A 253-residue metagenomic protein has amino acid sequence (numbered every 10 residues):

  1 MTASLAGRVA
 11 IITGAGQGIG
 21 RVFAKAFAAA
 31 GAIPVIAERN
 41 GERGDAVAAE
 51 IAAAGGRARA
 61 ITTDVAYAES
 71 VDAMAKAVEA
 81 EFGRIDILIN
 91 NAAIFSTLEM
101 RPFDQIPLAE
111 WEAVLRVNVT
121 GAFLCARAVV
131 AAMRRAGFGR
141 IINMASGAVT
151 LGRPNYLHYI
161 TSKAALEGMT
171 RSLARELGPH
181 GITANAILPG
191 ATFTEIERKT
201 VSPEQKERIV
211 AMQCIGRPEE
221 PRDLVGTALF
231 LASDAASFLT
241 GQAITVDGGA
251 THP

Functional and structural regions predicted by a protein language model:
T2-A6, F95, E99-M100, L151 (+3 more regions): Short C-terminal tail/terminal secondary-structure segment of NAD(P)H-dependent dehydrogenase/reductase domains
V9, G16-Q17, N40: Conserved glycine-rich cofactor-binding loop
E99-F103, P107-E112, I209: Substrate-binding pocket helix/loop in short-chain dehydrogenase/reductase
A126, S162, T170: Active-site helix of classical SDR
A131, R175-E176, S237: Alpha-helical segment proximal to the catalytic Tyr-Lys
S146: Residue(s) in the substrate-gating loop at a strand-loop-helix junction that position the organic substrate next
G178, T183, L239-G241: Short, small/polar-rich loop/turn modules that mediate ligand/substrate recognition or access, typified
